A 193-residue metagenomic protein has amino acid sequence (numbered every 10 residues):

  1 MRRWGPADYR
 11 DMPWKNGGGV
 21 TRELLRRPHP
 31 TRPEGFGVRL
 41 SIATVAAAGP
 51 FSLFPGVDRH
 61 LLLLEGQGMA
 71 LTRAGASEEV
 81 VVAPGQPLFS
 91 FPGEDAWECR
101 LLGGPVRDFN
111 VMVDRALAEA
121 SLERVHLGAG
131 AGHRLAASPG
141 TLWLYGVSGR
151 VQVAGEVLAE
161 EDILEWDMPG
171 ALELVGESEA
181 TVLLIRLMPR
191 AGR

Functional and structural regions predicted by a protein language model:
M1-R193: Jelly-roll (double-stranded beta-helix
